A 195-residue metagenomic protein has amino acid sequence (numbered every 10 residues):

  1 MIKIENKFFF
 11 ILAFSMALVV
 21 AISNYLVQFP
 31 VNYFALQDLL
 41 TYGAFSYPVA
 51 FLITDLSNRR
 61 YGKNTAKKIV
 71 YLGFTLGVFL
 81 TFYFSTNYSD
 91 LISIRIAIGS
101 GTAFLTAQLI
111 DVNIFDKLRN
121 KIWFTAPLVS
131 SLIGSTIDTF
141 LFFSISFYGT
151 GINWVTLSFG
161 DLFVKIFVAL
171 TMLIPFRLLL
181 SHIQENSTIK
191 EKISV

Functional and structural regions predicted by a protein language model:
M1-N64: Hydrophobic transmembrane alpha-helices
F9-A13, N64-T75, I122-V129: Cytoplasmic-side transmembrane-helix entry/capping segments in multi-pass membrane proteins
M16-V20, Y47, L72-T81, T102-A103 (+1 more regions): Small-residue-rich segments of transmembrane alpha-helices in multi-pass membrane proteins, especially helix faces
V20-Q28, L80-Y88, F142, S146 (+1 more regions): Structural signal for membrane-spanning alpha-helices in multi-pass inner-membrane proteins, emphasizing helix cores
Q28-Q37, N87-I92, T150-L157: Membrane-interface helix termini and inter-helical loops of multi-pass transporters
I53-S57, F82-D90, L109-I114: Membrane-helix exit/interface motif
L76-F104: Helix-adjacent hinge/juxtasegments
I94-K192: Membrane-embedded alpha-helical hairpins and interfacial helices in multi-pass inner-membrane proteins
